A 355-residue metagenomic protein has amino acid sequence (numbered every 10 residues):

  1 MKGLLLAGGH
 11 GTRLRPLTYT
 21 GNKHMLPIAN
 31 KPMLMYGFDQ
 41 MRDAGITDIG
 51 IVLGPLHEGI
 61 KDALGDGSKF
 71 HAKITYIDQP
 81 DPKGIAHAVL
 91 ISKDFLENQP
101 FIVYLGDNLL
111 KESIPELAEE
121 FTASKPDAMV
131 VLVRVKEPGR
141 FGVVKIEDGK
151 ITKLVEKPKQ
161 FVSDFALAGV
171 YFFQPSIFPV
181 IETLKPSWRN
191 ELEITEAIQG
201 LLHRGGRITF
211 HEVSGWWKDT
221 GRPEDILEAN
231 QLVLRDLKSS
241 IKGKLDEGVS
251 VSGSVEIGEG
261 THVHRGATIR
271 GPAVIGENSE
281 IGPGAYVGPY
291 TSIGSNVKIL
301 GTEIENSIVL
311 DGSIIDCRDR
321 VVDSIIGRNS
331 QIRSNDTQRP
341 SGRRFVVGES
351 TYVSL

Functional and structural regions predicted by a protein language model:
K2-L5, R13-P16, L26-P27, K31-L105 (+5 more regions): Conserved N-terminal catalytic core of the sugar/cofactor nucleotidyltransferase
G9, D107, R134, R222: Active-site glycine-centered loops adjacent to acidic/histidine catalytic or metal-binding residues that shape
G9, P55, P175-S176, E224: Alpha-helix/helix-capping structural signal
M25, V143-I146, F210: A structural signal for short hydrophobic beta-strand segments in well-ordered beta-sheet cores
G50-G54, V131-L132, I325: Short internal beta-strands
P55, I146, F172-F173, G221 (+1 more regions): A conserved hydrophobic position in a structured secondary element of the catalytic/binding core that shapes
L110-W188: Conserved core of the sugar-phosphate nucleotidyltransferase
S176, T183-L355: Left-handed beta-helix
